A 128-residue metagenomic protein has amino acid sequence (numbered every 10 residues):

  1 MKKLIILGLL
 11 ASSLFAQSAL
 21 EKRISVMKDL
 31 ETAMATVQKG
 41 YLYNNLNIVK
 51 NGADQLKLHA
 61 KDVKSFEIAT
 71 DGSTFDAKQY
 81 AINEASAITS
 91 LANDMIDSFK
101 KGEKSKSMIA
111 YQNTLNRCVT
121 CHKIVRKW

Functional and structural regions predicted by a protein language model:
K3-S13: Sec-dependent N-terminal signal peptides
L7-G8, K28, K127: Intrinsically disordered, low-complexity segments enriched in polar/charged small residues
L10, Q112-L115: Processing junctions and N-termini across compartments
Q17-N113: Extracytoplasmic c-type cytochrome modules immediately beyond a signal peptide or single-pass transmembrane anchor
T114-R126: The canonical Cys-X-X-Cys-His
